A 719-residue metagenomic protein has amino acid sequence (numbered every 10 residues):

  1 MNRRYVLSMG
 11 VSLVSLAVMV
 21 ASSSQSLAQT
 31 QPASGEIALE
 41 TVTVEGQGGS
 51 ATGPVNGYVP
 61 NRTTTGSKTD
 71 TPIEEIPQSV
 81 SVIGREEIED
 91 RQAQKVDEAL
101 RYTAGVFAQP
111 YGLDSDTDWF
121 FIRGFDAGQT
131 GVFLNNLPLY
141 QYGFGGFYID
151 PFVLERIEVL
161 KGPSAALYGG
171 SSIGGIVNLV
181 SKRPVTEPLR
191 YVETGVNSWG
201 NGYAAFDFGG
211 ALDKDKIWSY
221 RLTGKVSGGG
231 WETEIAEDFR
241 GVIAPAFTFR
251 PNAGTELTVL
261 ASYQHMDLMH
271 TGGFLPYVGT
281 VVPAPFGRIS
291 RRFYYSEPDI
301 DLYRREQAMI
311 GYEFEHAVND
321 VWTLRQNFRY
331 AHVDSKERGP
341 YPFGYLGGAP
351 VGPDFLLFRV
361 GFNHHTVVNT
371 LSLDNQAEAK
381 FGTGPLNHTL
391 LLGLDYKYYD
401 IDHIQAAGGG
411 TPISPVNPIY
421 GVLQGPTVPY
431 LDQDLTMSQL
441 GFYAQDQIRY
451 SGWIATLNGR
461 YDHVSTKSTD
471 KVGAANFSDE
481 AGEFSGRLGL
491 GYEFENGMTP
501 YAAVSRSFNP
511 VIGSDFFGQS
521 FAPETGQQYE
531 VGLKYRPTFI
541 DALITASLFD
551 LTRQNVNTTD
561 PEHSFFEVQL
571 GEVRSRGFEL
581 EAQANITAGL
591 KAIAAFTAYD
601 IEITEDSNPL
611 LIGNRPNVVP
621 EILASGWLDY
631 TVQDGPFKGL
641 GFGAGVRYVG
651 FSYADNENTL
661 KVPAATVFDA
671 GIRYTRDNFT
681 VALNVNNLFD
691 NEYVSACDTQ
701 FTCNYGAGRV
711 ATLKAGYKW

Functional and structural regions predicted by a protein language model:
V59-S81, R85, Q94-L137, E155: Extracytoplasmic beta-strand/coil segments of soluble accessory domains associated with Gram-negative outer-membrane
L137-K161, L179-S181, S520: Short acidic/polar hinge/loop motifs at secondary-structure boundaries that mediate gating or recognition
F152-E155, A166-P245, P251-T255, A308 (+1 more regions): Outer-membrane beta-barrel translocator/receptor signature
S227-W231, A244-A317, D334-V368, T411-Q439 (+1 more regions): Acidic/polar loop-and-plug regions of large Gram-negative outer-membrane beta-barrel proteins
T248-N252, V368, N387-L391, D395-Y399 (+1 more regions): Structural signature of Gram-negative outer-membrane beta-barrels, strongest in the C-terminal barrel of TonB-dependent
E313-R329, V333-G339, P500, P523-N585 (+1 more regions): Membrane-embedded beta-barrel scaffold of Gram-negative outer-membrane proteins
G452, D550, Q569-N656, E692 (+1 more regions): Gram-negative outer-membrane beta-barrel transporters
A592, R647-D655, K661, R673-W719: C-terminal beta-signal and adjacent terminal beta-strands/loops of Gram-negative outer-membrane beta-barrel proteins
